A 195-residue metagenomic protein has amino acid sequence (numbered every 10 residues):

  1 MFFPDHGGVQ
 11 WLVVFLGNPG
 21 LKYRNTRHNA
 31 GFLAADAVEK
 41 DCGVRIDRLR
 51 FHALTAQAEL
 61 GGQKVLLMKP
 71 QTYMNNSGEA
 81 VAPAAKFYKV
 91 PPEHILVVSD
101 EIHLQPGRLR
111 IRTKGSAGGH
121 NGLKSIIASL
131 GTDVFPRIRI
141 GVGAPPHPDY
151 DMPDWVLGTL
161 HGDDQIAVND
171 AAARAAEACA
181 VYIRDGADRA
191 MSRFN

Functional and structural regions predicted by a protein language model:
M1-K114, K124-R139, P145-D151, G158 (+1 more regions): Nucleotide and nucleotide-moiety/phosphate-recognizing core
G118-G122: Hydrophobic alpha-helical segments within soluble ligand-binding/sensing domains
